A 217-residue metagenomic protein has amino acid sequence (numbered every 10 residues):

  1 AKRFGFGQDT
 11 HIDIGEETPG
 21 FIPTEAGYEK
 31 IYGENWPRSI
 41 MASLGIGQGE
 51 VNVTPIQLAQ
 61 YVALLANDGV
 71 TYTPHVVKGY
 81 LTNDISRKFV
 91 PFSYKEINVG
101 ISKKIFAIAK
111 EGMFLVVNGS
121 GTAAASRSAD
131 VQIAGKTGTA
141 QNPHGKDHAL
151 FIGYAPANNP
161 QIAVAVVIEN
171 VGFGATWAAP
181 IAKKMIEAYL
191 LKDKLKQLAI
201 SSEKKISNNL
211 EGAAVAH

Functional and structural regions predicted by a protein language model:
A1-V171, S207-H217: Beta-lactam-recognizing serine transpeptidase/beta-lactamase-like catalytic domain environment
G172-F173, L191: Short beta-strands and strand-coil junctions in structured, solvent-facing domains, enriched
W177-A178: Residues at alpha-helix caps and immediate loop-helix transition turns in enzyme cores, especially N- and C-cap
A188-H217: Gram-negative outer-membrane assembly/targeting C-terminal domains
